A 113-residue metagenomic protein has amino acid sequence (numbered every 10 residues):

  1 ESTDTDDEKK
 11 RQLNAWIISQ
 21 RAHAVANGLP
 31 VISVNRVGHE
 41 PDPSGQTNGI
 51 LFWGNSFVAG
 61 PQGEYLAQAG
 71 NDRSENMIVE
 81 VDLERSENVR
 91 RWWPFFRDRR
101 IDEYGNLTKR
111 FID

Functional and structural regions predicted by a protein language model:
E1-N76: CN hydrolase (nitrilase-like) catalytic-core segments centered on the catalytic cysteine and neighboring Lys/Glu
R11-N14, I18, E84-E87, D102: Generic alpha-helical secondary structure signal
G38, V81, Y104-L107: Residue-level signal for alpha-helical context at structural boundaries
R73-R90: A short, polar/charged loop-to-alpha-helix boundary motif
S86-D113: Cysteine/selenocysteine-centered motifs that mediate thiol-based redox chemistry or coordinate metal-sulfur cofactors
